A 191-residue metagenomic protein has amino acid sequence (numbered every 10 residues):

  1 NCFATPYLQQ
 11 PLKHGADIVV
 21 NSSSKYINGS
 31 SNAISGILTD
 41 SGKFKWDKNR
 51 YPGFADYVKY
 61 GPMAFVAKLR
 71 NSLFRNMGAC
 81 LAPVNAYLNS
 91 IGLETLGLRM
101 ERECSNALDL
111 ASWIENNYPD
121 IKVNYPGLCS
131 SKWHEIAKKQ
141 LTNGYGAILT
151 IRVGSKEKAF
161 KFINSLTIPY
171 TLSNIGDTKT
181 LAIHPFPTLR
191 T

Functional and structural regions predicted by a protein language model:
N1-Y118: Conserved PLP-enzyme active-site core in the AAT-like
M100, P119-T191: Conserved C-terminal alpha-helix-loop-beta "cap" of PLP-dependent enzymes that closes/shapes the active-site mouth
